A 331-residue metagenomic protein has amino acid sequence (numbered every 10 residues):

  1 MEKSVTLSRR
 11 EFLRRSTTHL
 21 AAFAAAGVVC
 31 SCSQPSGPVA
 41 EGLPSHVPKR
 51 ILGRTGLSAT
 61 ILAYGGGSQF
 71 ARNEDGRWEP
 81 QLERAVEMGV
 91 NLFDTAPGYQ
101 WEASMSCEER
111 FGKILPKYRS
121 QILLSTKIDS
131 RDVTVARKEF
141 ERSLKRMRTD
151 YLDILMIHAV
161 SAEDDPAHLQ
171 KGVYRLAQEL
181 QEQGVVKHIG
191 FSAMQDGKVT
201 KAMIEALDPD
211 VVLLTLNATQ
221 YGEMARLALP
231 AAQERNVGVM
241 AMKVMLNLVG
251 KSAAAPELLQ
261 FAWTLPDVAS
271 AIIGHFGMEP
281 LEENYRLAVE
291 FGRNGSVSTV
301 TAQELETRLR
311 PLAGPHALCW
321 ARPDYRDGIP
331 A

Functional and structural regions predicted by a protein language model:
M1-E11: N-terminal secretory signal peptides
F23-A24, V90, R226-A331: Structured C-terminal cap/extension of enzyme domains
V28-L62: C-terminal segment of N-terminal export signals and the immediately downstream linker at the start of the mature
L52, Y64, F93, F111 (+5 more regions): Conserved, mostly hydrophobic/aromatic
G65-G76, T126-T134, K251: Active-site mouth loops of central-metabolism enzymes
L92-I114, A162: Glycine-rich, proline-tolerant flexible connector loops at the mouths of alpha/beta enzymes
E108-S125, E179: Alpha-helix-loop-beta-strand connector modules within alpha/beta enzyme cores
R131-E223, L227, Q233, V237-M240: Glycine/proline-rich, positively charged, aromatic-decorated active-site loop/lid region on the catalytic face
